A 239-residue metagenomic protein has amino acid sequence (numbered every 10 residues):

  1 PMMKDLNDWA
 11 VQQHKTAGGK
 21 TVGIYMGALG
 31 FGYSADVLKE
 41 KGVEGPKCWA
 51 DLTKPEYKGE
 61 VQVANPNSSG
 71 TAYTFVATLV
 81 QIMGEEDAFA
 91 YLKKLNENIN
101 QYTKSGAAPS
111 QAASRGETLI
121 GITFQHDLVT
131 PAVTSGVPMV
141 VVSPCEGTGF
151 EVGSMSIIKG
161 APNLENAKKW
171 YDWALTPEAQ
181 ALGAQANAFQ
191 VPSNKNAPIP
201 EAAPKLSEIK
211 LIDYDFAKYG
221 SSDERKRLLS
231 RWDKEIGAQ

Functional and structural regions predicted by a protein language model:
P1-E117: Extracytoplasmic ligand-binding site segments that recognize negatively charged/polar headgroups
Q12-G18, P131-S143: Ligand-binding "clamshell"
A35, N65, Q125-H126, A186-N187: Short secondary-structure boundary segments
A50-T53, V80, L92-K93, S110 (+7 more regions): Non-transmembrane alpha-helical segments in soluble domains of secreted/periplasmic/extracellular proteins
Y91-N96, Y102-T103, S135-K159, K195: Periplasmic-binding protein-like
S114, L119-P138, A188: A ligand-binding cleft/hinge motif common to bilobed small-molecule-binding domains
G153-F216: Mature extracytoplasmic/periplasmic domains
P200-Q239: Extracellular/periplasmic bilobal clamshell ligand-binding domains
